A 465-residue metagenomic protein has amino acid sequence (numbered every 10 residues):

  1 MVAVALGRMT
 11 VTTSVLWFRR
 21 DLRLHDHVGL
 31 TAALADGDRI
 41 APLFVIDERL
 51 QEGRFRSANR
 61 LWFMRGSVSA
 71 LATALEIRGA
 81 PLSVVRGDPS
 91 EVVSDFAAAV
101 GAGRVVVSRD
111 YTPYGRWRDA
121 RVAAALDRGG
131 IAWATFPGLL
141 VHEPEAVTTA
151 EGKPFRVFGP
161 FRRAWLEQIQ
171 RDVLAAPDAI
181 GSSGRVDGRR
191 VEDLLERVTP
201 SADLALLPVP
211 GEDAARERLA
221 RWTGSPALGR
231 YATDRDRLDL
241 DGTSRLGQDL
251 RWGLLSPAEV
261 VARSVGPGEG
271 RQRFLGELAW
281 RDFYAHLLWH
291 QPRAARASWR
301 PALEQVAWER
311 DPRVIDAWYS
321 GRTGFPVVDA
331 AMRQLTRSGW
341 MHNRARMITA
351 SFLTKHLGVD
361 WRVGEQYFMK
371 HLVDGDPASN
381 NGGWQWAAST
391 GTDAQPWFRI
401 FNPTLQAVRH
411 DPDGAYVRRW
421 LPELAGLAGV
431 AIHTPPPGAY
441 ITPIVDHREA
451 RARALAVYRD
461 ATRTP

Functional and structural regions predicted by a protein language model:
M1-V173, G270, S379, A456-A461 (+1 more regions): Trp/Phe/Arg-rich N-terminal binding region typifying the photolyase-homology
M1-V2, I131, G152-L303, H410-P465: Glycine/tryptophan-enriched, flexible segments
T31, D95, D329, M347 (+1 more regions): A broad detector of short, well-ordered amphipathic alpha-helices that serve as recognition/interaction surfaces
F55, I315, G438-I441: Short coil/turn segments at secondary-structure junctions
F63, S67, G211, T323 (+1 more regions): Soluble or luminal CAZymes and related metallo-dependent hydrolases
D241-L421: Active-site-proximal binding-pocket segments
